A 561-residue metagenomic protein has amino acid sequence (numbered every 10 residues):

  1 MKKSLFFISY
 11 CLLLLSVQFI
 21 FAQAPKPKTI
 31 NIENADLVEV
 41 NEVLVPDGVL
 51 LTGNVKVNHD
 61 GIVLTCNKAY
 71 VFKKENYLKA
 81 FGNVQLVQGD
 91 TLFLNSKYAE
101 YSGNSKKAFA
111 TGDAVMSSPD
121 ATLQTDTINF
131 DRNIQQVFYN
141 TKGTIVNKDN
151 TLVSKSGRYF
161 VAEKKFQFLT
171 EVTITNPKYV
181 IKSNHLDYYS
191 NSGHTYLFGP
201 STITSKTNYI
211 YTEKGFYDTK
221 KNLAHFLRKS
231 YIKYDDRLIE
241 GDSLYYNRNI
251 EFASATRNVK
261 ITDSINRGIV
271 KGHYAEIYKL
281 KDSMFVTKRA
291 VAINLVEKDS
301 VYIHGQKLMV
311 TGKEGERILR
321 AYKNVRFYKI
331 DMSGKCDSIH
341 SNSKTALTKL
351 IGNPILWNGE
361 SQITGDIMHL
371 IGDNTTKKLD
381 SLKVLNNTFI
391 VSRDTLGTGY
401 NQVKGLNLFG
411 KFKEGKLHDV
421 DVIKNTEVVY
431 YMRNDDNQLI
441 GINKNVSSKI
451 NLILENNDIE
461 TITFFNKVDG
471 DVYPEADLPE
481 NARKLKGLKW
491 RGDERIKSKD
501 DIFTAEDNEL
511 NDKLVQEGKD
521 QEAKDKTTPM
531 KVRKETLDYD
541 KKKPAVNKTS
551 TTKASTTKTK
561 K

Functional and structural regions predicted by a protein language model:
M1-S9: Bacterial N-terminal signal peptides that target proteins for export
I8-Q18: Bacterial N-terminal signal peptides
A22-K561: N-terminal amphipathic/hydrophobic interface segments
